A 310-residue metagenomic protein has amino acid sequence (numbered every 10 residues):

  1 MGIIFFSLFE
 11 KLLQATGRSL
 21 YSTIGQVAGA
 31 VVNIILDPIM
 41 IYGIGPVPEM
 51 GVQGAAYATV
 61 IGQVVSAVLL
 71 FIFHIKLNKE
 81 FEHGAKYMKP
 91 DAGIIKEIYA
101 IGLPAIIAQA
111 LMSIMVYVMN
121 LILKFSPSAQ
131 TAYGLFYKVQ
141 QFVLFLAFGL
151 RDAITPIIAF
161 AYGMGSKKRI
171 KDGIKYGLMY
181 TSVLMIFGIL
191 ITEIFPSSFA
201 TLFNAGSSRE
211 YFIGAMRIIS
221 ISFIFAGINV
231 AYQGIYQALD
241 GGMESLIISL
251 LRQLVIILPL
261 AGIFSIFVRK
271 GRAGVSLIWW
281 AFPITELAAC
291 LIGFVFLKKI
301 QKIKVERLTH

Functional and structural regions predicted by a protein language model:
M1, V47-G102, I158-S222, S265-H310: Short alpha-helical transmembrane segments in multi-pass integral membrane proteins
M1-Q14, S22-A30, A55-L70, R151 (+3 more regions): Short runs within selected transmembrane alpha-helices of multi-pass transporters and secretion channels
I3-S22, A132-P196, A226-D240, E244-S245: Small-residue-rich hydrophobic transmembrane alpha-helices
L20-V27, L69-I72, Y87-V118, L123 (+6 more regions): Hydrophobic faces of transmembrane alpha-helices in multi-pass small-molecule transporters and flippases across diverse
A30, Q109-Y117, A129, Y133 (+2 more regions): Recurrent gating helices in multi-pass secondary carriers
N33-I34, Q253-P259: Aromatic-anchored segments of alpha-helical transmembrane domains
D37, I41, L70-H74, N120 (+5 more regions): Structural signal for membrane-spanning alpha-helices in multi-pass inner-membrane proteins, emphasizing helix cores
I41-M50, S113-Y137, F142, F160-A161 (+1 more regions): Helix-terminus/linker motif at the lipid-water interface of multi-pass membrane proteins
